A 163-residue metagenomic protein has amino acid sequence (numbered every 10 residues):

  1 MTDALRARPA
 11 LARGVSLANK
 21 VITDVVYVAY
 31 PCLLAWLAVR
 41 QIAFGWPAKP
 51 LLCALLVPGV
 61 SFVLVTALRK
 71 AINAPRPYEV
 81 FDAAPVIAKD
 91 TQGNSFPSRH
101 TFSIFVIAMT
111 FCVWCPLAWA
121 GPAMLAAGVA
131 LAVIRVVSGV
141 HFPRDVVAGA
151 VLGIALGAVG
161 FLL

Functional and structural regions predicted by a protein language model:
M1-P31, I42, K49, V65-G93: N-terminal transmembrane-helix/juxtamembrane module of multi-pass inner/ER membrane proteins
A10, A35-F44, W114, L163: Structural signal for the C-terminal ends of transmembrane alpha-helices and the immediately following loop
I22-L37, L56, A126, L131: Hydrophobic alpha-helical transmembrane segments
V26, L52-A67, V147, V151-A155 (+1 more regions): Hydrophobic, lipid-facing residues on alpha-helical transmembrane segments of integral membrane proteins
C32-W36, T66, M109, A158: Transmembrane alpha-helix boundary and packing residues in multipass membrane permease domains and related
L34-L64: Interfacial segments of alpha-helical transmembrane regions
V39-I42, I72-N73, P116, G139: Short helix-capping/hinge motifs at transmembrane helix termini and TM-loop junctions
D82-L163: Membrane-embedded catalytic cores of phosphoryl/pyrophosphoryl-handling enzymes
